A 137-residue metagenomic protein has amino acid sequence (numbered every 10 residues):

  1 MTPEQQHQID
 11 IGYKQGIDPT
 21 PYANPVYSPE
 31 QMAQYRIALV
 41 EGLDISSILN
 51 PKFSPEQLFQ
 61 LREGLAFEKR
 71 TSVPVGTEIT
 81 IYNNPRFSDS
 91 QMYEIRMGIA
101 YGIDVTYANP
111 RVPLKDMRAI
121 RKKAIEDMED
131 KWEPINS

Functional and structural regions predicted by a protein language model:
M1-S137: General marker for long, soluble alpha-helical cores
